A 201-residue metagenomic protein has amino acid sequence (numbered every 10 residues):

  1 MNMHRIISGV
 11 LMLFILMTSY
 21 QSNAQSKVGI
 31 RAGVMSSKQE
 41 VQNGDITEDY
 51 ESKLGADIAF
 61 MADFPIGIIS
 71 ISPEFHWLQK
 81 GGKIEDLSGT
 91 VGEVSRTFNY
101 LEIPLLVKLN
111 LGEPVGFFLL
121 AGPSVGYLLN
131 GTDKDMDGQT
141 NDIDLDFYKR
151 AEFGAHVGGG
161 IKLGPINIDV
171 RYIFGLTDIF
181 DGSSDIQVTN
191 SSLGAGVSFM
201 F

Functional and structural regions predicted by a protein language model:
M1-R31, V197, F201: Bacterial Sec-dependent N-terminal signal peptides
S22-A62, F117, G175, M200: Short glycine/proline- and aromatic-enriched beta-strand/turn motifs that initiate or cap beta-hairpins
A24-V28, G67-I71, L101, V115-F117 (+2 more regions): Outer-envelope beta-barrel architecture signal
I30-V34, A56-F64, F75-W77, I103-L109 (+4 more regions): Residues on the lipid-exposed face of transmembrane beta-strands in outer-membrane beta-barrel proteins
K38-S52, Q79-N99, Y127-K149, D178-S191: Flexible, solvent-exposed loop segments that connect beta-strands
S70-E85, I143-M200: Predominantly the C-terminal beta-signal and adjacent terminal strand-loop region of outer-membrane beta-barrel
I71-F117: Hydrophobic, well-structured mid-protein blocks that either form specific transmembrane helices
L111-G131: A short beta-strand-loop micro-motif that forms or neighbors metal/cofactor- and ligand-binding patches at active-site
